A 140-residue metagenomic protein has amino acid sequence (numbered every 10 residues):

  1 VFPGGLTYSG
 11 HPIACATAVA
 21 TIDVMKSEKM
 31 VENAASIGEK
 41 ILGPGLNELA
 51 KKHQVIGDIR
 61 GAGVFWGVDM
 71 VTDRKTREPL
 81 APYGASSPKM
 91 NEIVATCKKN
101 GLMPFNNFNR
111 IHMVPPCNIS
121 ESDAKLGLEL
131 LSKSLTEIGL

Functional and structural regions predicted by a protein language model:
V1-L140: Conserved N-terminal phosphate-binding loop of PLP-dependent enzymes in the Aspartate aminotransferase
